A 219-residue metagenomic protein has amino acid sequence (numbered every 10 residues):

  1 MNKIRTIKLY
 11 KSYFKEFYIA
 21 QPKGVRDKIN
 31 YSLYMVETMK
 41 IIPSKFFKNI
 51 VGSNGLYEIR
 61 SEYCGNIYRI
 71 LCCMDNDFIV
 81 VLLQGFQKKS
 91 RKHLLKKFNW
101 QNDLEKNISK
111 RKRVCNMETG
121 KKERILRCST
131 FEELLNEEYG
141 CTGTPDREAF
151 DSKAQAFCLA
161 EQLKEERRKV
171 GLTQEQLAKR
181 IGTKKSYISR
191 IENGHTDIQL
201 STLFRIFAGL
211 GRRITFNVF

Functional and structural regions predicted by a protein language model:
M1-I67, N76-V80, K88-N116: Basic, Lys/Arg-enriched alpha-helical interface segments
Y34, T38-S44, K48-G55, T142-V170: Short basic alpha-helical hairpin corresponding to helix-turn-helix/winged-helix-like nucleic-acid-binding
K106, M117-C158: N-terminal flexible/basic segments that precede or flank functional cores
E118-R124, E161-Q176, R180, R205: Short basic helix-loop element that most often maps to the first helix and adjoining turn of HTH DNA-binding modules
I181-T196: Recognition helix of helix-turn-helix/homeodomain-like DNA-binding domains that insert into the DNA major groove
S201-F216: DNA major-groove recognition helix of helix-turn-helix/homeodomain DNA-binding modules
